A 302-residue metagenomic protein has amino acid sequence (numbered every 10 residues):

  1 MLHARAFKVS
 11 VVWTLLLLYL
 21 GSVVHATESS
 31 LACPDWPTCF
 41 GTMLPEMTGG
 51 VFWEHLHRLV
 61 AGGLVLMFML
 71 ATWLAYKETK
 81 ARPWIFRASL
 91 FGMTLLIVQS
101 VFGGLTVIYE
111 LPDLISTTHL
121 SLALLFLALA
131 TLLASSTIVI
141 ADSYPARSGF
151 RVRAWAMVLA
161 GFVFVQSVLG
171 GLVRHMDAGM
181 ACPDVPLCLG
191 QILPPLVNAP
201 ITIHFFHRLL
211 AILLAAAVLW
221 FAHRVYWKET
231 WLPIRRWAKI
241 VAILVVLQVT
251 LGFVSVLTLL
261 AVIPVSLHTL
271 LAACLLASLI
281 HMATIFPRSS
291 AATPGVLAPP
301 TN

Functional and structural regions predicted by a protein language model:
M1-N302: Polytopic transmembrane helical bundles with strong interfacial aromatic enrichment
